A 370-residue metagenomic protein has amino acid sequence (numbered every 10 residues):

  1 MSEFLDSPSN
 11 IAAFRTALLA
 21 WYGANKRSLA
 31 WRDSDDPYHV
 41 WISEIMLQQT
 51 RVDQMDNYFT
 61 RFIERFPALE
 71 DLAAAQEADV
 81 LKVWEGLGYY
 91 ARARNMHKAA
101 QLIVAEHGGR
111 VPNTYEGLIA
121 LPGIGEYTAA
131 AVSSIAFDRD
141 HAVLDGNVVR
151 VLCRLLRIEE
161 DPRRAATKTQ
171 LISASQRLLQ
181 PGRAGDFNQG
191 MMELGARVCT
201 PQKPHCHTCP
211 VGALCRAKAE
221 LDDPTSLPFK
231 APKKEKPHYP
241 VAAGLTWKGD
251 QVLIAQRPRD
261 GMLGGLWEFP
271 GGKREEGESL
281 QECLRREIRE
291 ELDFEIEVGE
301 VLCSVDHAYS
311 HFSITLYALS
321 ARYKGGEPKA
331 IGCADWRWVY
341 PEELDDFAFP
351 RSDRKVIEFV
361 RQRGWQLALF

Functional and structural regions predicted by a protein language model:
E3-P8, A17, W21-H207, V211-E220: Catalytic cores of DNA base-excision repair glycosylases
T208, L245, I254, L316-S320 (+2 more regions): Conserved hydrophobic/aromatic beta-strand scaffold that supports enzyme active sites
P210-A242, A308, F347-R363, L369: Acidic, metal-coordinating catalytic segment for phosphate/diphosphate chemistry, firing primarily on the Nudix
A213, P240-A242, D250, I314-Y317 (+1 more regions): Change "...and in nucleic-acid phosphodiester-cleaving endonucleases..." to "...and in nucleic-acid processing enzymes
L221-E268, E297-E300: N-terminal strand-loop-strand
K233-P237, D260, V305-L316: Acidic pyrophosphate-coordinating catalytic loop
F269-C303, Y340: The catalytic Nudix box helix
S320-R363: NUDIX/MutT-family hydrolases
